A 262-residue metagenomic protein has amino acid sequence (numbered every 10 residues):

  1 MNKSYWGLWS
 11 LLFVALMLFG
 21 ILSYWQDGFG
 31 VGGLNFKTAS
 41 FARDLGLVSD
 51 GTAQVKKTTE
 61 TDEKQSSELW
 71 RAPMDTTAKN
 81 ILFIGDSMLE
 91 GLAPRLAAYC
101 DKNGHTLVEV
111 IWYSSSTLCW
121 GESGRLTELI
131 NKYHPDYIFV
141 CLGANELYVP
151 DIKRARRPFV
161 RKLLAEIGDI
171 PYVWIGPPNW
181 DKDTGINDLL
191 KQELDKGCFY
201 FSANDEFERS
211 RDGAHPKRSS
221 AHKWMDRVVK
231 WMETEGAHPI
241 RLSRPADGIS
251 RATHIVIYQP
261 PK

Functional and structural regions predicted by a protein language model:
M1-N80, E233-K262: N-terminal secretory targeting modules
N2-W9, V14, E122-R241, Y258: Alpha-helical cap/lid subdomain in secreted, periplasmic, or secretory-pathway luminal O-acyl-processing enzymes
F13, F19, F29, F36 (+7 more regions): Phenylalanine-focused residue identity feature
K64-E68, A72, T76, S114 (+2 more regions): Alpha-helical context
K64-Q65, L89-G91, K182-T184: Short amphipathic alpha-helical surface micro-motifs
W70-R156: Conserved SGNH/GDSL esterase-like catalytic core that processes O-acyl groups on lipids and polysaccharides
L82-L118, R218-K262: Mobile, glycine- and charge-enriched loop segments and immediately flanking short secondary-structure elements within
